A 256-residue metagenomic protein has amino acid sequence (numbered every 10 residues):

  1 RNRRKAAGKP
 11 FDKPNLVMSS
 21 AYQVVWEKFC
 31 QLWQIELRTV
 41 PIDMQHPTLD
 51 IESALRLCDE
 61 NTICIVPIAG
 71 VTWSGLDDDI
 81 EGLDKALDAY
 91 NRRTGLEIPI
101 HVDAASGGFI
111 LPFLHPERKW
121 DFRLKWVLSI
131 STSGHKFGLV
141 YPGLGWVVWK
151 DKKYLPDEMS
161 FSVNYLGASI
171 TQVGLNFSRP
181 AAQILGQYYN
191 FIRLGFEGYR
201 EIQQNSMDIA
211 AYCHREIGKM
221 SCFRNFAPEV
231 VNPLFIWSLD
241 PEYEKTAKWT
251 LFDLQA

Functional and structural regions predicted by a protein language model:
R1-E158: Conserved PLP-enzyme active-site core in the AAT-like
A7, F223-A227, A256: Short, flexible, solvent-exposed loop/turn segments with mixed acidic/basic and small polar residues
Q23, P47, I51, L76 (+7 more regions): Generic structural signal for well-ordered, non-membrane alpha-helical segments in soluble metabolic enzymes
E36, H46, I51, G195 (+1 more regions): General structural signal for secondary-structure boundaries
L55, R200, Q204, H214 (+1 more regions): Generic detector of well-ordered alpha-helical segments enriched in charged/polar residues, highlighting helical
V71, F113-V231, W237-E242: Active-site C-terminal subdomain of aminotransferase-like
A86-A89, Y212-M220, T250-L254: Generic non-transmembrane alpha-helical segments
P233-A256: Conserved PLP-binding active-site segment of the aspartate aminotransferase-like
